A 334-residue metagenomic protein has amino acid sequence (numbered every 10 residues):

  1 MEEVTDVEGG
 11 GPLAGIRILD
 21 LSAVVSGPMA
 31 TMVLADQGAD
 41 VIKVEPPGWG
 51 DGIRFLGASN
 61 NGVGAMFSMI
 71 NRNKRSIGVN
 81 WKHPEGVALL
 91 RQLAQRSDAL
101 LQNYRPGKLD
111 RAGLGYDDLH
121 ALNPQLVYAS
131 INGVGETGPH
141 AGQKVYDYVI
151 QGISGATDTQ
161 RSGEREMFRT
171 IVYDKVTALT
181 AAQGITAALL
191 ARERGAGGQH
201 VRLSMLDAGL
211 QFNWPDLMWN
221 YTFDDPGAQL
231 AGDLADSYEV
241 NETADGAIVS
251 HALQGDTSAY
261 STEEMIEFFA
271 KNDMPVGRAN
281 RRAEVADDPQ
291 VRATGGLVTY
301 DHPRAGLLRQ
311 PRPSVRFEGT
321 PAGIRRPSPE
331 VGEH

Functional and structural regions predicted by a protein language model:
M1-G9, A305-H334: Flexible, small-/acidic-enriched active-site or ligand-binding loops
E2, T137, Q143-Y146, Q151-N272 (+3 more regions): Acidic, glycine-rich segments within the central catalytic cores of soluble metabolic enzymes that bind/position
E3-V7, L19, A65-A121, T257-S258: A structured beta-alpha segment of the ubiquitous adenosine-cofactor-binding alpha/beta core
G10-G50: Conserved small-residue-rich beta-alpha loop and adjacent elements that most often cradle the phosphate/pyrophosphate
I18, L34, K74, L101 (+5 more regions): Structural scaffold positions in well-ordered secondary structure
D36-S76: Glycine-rich phosphate-binding loop and adjoining beta1-alpha1-beta2 segment of Rossmann-like nucleotide-binding folds
V41-V44, A270-E284: Short, well-structured beta-strand/strand-turn elements
H83, Q102-D158: N-terminal Rossmann-like NAD(P) cofactor-binding subdomain of oxidoreductases, focused on the glycine-rich
